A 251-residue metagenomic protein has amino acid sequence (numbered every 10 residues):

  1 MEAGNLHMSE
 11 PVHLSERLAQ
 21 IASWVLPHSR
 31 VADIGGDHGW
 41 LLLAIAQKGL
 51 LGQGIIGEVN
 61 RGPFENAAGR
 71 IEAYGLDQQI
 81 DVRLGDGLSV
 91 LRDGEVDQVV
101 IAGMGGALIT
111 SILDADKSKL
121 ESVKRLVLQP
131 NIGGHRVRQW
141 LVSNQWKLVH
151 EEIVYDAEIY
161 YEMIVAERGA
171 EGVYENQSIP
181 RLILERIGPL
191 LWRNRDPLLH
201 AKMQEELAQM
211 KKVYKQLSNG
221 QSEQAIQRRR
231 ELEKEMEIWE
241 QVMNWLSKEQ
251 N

Functional and structural regions predicted by a protein language model:
E2-S29, L43: S-adenosyl-L-methionine
H28-D37: Conserved class I S-adenosyl-L-methionine
H38-L51: Conserved SAM-binding loop of SAM-dependent methyltransferases across substrates and taxa, primarily the Class I
Q53-E58: Conserved SAM-binding motif I beta-strand of class I
R61, E65-G94: S-adenosyl-L-methionine
E95-G103: Short SAM/SAH-binding signature in class I
A115-V165: C-terminal substrate-binding/active-site "lid" region of AdoMet-derived donor-dependent transferases
Q177-N251: An accessory alpha-helical subdomain
